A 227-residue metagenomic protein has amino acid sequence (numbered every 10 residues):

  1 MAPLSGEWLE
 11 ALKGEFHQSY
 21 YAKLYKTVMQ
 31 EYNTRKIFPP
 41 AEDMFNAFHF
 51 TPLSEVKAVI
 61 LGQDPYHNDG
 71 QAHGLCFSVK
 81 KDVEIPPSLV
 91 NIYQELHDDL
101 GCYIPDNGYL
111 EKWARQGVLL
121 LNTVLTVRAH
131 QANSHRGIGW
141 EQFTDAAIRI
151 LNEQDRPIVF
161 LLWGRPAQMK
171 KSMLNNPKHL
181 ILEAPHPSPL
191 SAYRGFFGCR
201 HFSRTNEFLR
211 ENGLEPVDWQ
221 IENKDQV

Functional and structural regions predicted by a protein language model:
A2-P3, G14-L162, P166-M169, L174 (+4 more regions): A polyanion-binding, active-site-adjacent surface
S5-L9: Short, contiguous pre-domain boundary segments
R194-F196: A non-catalytic structural micro-motif
